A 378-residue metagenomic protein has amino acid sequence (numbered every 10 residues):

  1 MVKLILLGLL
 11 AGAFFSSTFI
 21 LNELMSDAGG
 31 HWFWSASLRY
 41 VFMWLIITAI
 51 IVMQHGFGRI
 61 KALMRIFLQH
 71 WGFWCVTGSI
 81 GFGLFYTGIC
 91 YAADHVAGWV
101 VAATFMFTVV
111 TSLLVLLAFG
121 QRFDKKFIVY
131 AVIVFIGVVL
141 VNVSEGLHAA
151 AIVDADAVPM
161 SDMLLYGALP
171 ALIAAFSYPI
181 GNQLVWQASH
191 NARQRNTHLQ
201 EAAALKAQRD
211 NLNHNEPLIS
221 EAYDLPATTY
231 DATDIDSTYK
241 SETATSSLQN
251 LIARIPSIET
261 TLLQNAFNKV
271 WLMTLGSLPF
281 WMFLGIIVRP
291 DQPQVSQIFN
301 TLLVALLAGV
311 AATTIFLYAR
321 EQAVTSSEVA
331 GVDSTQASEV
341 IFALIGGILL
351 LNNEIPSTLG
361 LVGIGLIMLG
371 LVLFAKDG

Functional and structural regions predicted by a protein language model:
M1-A13, D27-A28, V41-T77, C90 (+5 more regions): Membrane-interface interhelical linkers
S16, I20, S79, G83 (+10 more regions): Hydrophobic/small/kink-forming positions within alpha-helical transmembrane segments of polytopic membrane proteins
M25, S35, R39, G88-A92 (+5 more regions): Hydrophobic/aromatic residues within transmembrane alpha-helices of multi-pass small-molecule transporters
W34-L45, Y91-V109, L165-F176, Q297-G309 (+1 more regions): Structural signature of hydrophobic alpha-helical transmembrane segments
S35, N265-M273, V332, L359: Juxtamembrane helix-start motifs in multi-pass secondary transporters
Y40, V329-G378: C-terminal-most transmembrane helix of multi-pass membrane proteins
V41, C90-F123, S327-L349: Specific alpha-helical transmembrane segments that line the substrate/conduction pathway and gating interfaces
F105, G120-L140, S144, L349-G370: Loop-to-transmembrane alpha-helix entry segments
